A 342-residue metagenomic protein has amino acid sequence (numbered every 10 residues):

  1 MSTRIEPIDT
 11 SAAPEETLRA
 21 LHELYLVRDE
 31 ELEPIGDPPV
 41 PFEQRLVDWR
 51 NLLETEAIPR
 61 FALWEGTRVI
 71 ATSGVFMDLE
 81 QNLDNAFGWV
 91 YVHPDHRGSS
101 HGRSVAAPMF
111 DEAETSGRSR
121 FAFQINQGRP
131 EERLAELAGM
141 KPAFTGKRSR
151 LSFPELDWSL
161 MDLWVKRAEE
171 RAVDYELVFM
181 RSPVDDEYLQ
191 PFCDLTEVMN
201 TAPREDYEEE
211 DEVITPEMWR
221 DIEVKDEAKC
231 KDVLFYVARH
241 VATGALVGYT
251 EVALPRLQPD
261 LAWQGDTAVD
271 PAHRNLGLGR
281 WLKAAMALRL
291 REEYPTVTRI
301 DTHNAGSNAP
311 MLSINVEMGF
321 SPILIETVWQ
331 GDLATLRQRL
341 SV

Functional and structural regions predicted by a protein language model:
M1-N51, E170-E217, S341-V342: Short amphipathic alpha-helix that is part of the acyltransferase structural core
R4-D9, R103-E187, E326-G331: Acyl-donor-binding surface of acyltransferase catalytic domains
I58-A62, R68-M77, F87, F235-V237 (+2 more regions): Conserved beta-strand in the GNAT
T72, M77-V90, R97, P255-G265 (+1 more regions): A conserved beta-turn-beta hairpin within the catalytic core of GNAT-like acetyltransferases that forms part
N85, A113-N126, L290-H303: Conserved GNAT acetyl-CoA-binding A-motif
V92, G98-D111, L137, V269 (+1 more regions): Conserved acetyl-CoA-binding loop-helix of GNAT-fold acetyltransferases
R97, A122-E132, D270-R274, I300-L312 (+1 more regions): Conserved beta-strand-loop-alpha-helix junction that forms the acyl-donor binding cleft
A138-D157, L234, L288-V342: Active-site/acyl-donor-binding loops of N-acyltransferases
